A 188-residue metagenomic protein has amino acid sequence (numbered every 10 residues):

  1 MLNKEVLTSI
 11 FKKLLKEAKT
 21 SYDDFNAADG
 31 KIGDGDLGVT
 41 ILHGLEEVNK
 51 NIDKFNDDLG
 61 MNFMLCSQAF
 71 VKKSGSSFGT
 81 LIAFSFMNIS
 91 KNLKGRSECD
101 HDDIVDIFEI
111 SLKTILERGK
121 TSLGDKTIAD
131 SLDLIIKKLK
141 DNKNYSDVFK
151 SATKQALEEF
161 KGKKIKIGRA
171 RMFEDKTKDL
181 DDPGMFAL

Functional and structural regions predicted by a protein language model:
M1-L188: N-terminal loops that bind phosphate or other acidic moieties and the adjacent beta-alpha structural core
